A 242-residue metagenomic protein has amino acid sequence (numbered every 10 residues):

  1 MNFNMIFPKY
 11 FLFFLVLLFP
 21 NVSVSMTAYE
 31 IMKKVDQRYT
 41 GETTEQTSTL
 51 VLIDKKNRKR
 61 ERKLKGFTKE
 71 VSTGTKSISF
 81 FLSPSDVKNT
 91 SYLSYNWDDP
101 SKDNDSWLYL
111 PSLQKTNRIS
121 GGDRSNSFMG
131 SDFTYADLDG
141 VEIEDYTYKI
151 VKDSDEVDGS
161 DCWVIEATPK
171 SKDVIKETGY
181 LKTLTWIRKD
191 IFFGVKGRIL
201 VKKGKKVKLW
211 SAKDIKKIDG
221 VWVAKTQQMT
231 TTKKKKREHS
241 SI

Functional and structural regions predicted by a protein language model:
N2-F11: Bacterial N-terminal signal peptides that target proteins for export
P8, E45, K115-I119: Short secondary-structure capping/junction motifs at helix and strand boundaries
P20-V22: N-terminal signal peptide c-region/cleavage motif recognized by signal peptidases
M26-S112: N-terminal mature ectodomain segment of secretory-pathway/periplasmic proteins
S48-L50, G66, S79, Y148 (+3 more regions): Preference for bulky hydrophobic residues occupying beta-strand positions in well-ordered beta-sheet regions
G66-K69, T147-E156, K213-I215: Short amphipathic beta-strand and strand-loop transition segments with alternating hydrophobic
L82, D105-Y109, R118, R124-I143 (+1 more regions): Gly/Pro-enriched, hydrophobic low-complexity segments that function as extracytoplasmic propeptides/linkers
